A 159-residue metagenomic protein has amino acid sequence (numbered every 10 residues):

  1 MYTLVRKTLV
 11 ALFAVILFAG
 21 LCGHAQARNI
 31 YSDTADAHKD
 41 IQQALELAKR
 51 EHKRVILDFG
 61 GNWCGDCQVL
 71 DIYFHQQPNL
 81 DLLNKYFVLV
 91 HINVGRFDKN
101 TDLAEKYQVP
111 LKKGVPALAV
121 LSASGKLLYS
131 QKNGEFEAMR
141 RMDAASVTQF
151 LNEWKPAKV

Functional and structural regions predicted by a protein language model:
M1-R6: N-terminal secretory signal peptides that target proteins for export/translocation
A11-G20: Bacterial N-terminal signal peptides
A25-A44: N-terminal "domain-start" segment that seeds a small globular fold
E51-N62: Short active-site neighborhood of thiol/selenol oxidoreductases, capturing the structured segment around
C67-L82: Typically the conserved alpha-helix immediately C-terminal to a functionally engaged Cys/Sec in thioredoxin-like
N79-T101: Thiol-based oxidoreductase modules, predominantly thioredoxin-like and allied folds used for disulfide exchange
D98-V115: Structural alpha/beta surface segment adjacent to cysteine/selenocysteine redox centers across thiol/disulfide enzymes
K113-K158: Non-catalytic, surface beta->alpha helical segment in thiol-disulfide oxidoreductase systems
